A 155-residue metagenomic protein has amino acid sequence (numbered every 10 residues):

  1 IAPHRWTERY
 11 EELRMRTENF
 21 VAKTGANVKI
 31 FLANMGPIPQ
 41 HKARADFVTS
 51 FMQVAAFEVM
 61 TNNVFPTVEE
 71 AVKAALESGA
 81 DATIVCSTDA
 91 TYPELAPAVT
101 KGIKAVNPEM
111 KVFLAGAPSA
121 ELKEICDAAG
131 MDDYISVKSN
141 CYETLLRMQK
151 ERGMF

Functional and structural regions predicted by a protein language model:
I1-S87, T91: Non-catalytic terminal/interface segments that mediate subunit docking, oligomerization, and allosteric communication
P93-L95: Extracytoplasmic/secreted cell-surface and envelope-processing proteins
P97, K101-F155: Peripheral docking tails and interdomain loops at the edges of cofactor- or intermediate-handling domains
